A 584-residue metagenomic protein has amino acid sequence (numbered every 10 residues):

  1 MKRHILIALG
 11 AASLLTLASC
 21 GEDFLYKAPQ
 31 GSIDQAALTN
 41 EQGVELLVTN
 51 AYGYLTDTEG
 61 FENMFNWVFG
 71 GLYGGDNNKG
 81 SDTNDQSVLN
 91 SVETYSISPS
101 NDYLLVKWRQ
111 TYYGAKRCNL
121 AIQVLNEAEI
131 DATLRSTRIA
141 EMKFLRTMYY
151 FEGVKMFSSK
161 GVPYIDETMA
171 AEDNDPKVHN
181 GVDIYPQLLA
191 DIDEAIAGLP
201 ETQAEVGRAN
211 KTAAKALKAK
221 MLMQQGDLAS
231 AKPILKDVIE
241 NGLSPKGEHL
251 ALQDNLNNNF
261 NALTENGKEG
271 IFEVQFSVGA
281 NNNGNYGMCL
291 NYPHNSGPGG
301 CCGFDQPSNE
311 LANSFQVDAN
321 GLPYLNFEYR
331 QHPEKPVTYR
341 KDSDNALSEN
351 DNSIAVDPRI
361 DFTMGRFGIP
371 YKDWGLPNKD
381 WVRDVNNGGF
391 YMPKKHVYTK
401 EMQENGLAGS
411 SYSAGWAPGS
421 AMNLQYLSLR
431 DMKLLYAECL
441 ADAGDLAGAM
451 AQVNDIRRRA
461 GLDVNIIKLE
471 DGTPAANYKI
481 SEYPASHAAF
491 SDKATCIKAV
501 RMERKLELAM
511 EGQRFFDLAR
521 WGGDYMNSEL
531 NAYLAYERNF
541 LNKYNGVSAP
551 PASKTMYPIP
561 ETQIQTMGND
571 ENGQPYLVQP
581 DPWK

Functional and structural regions predicted by a protein language model:
M1-P29: Bacterial Sec-dependent N-terminal signal peptides
S19-F24, K79, T83, T111-G114 (+5 more regions): Long, intrinsically disordered, low-complexity segments
C20-V68, G568-K584: Membrane-proximal, proline-rich intrinsically disordered regions
E41, E45-E59, D82-M156, D175-P186 (+9 more regions): Conserved, well-structured interaction surfaces
G181-I184, P323-L347, L407-S410, I466-S491 (+1 more regions): Surface-exposed intrinsically disordered loops and tails
K268, V274-N387: Glycine-rich, aromatic-lined ligand/substrate-binding cores of catalytic and carbohydrate-binding domains
